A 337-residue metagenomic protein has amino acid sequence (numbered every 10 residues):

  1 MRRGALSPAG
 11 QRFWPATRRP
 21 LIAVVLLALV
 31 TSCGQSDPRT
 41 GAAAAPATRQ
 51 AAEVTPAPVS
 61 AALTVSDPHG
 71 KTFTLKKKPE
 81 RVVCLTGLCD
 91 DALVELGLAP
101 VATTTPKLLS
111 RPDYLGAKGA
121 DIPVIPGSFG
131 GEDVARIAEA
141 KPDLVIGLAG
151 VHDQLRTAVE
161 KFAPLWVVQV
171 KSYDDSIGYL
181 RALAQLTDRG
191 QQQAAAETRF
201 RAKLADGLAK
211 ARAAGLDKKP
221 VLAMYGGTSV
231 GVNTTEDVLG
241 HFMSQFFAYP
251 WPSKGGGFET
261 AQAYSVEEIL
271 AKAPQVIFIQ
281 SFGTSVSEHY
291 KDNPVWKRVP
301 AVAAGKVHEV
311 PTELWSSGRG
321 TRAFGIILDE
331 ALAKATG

Functional and structural regions predicted by a protein language model:
R2-L88, Q192-L222, S281-Y290, L332-G337: Bacterial Sec-exported substrate-binding components of ABC uptake systems
P68-G70, I125-V134, G256-S265: Short helix-initiation/N-cap motifs at beta->coil->alpha
T74-K78, A117-I125, F246-G257, V302: A local structural motif
R81, T86-R136, A140: A short, structured surface patch at a secondary-structure boundary
V134, A138-G147, P164, I269 (+1 more regions): Proline-aspartate-enriched helix->loop->beta-strand connector
Q154-G227, L314, G318-G337: Extracytoplasmic substrate-binding proteins
G231-Q262: Alpha-helical, coiled-coil/dimerization segments enriched in small aliphatic residues
K272, V276-G337: Structured C-terminal subdomain patch of bacterial secreted/periplasmic proteins
